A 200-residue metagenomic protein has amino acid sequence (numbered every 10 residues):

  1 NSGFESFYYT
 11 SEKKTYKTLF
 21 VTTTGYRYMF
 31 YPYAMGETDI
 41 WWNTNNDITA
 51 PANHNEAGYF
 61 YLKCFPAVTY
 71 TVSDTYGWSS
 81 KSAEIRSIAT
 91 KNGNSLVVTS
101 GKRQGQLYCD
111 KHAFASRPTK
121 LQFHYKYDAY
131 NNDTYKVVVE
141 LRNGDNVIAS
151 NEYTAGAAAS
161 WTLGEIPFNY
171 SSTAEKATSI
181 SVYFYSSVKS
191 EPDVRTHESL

Functional and structural regions predicted by a protein language model:
N1-E56: Extracellular carbohydrate-recognition regions
S2, G58, T119-L121, V137 (+1 more regions): Residue-level detector of short, conserved catalytic/binding motifs and their immediate flanks
E5-Y9, F60-A67, G77, K111 (+2 more regions): Solvent-exposed strand-to-loop "edge" motifs in beta-rich extracellular domains
K13, T69-T71, N92, Y130-N132 (+3 more regions): Intrinsically disordered, low-complexity acidic/polar segments
N53-V98: Short carbohydrate-recognition loop motifs
S87-L121: Extracellular/lumenal carbohydrate-interaction signature centered on repeated Trp-anchored short motifs
V98-K102, P118, Q122-P167: Extracellular ligand-binding interfaces
G144-L200: Extracellular carbohydrate recognition and processing domains and analogous Trp-centered ligand-binding platforms
